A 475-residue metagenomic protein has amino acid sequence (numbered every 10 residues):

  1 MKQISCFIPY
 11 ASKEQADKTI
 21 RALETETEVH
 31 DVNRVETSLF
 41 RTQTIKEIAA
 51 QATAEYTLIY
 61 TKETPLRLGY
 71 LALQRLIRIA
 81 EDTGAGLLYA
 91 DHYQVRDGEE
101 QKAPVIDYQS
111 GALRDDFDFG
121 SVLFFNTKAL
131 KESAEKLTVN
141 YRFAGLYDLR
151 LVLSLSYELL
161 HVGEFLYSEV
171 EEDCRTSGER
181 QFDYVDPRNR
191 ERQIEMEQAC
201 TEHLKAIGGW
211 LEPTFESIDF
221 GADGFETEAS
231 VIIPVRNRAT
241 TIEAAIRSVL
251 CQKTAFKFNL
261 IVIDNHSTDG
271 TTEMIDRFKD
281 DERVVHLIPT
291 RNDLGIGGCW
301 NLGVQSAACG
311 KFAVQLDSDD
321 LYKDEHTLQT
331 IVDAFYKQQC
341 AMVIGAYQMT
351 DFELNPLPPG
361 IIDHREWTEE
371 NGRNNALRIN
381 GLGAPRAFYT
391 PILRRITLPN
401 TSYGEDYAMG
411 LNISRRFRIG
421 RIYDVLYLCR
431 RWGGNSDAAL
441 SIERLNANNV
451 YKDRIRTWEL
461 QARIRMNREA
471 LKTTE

Functional and structural regions predicted by a protein language model:
Q3-K13, E26, A229-T241, A245 (+3 more regions): A conserved hydrophobic helix/loop-capping motif in glycosyltransferases and polysaccharide synthases
A11-Q15, T37-L39, P65-L66, D264-M274 (+1 more regions): A conserved acidic beta->alpha catalytic loop
T19-H30, R247-K257: Short, acidic, metal-binding catalytic loop of nucleotide-sugar glycosyltransferases
L39-A52, T290-A308: Glycine-rich, basic loop-to-helix element that forms the pyrophosphate-binding segment of sugar-nucleotide handling
A54-R67, G310-L321: Short beta-strand-to-loop acidic/aromatic patch adjacent to the donor-nucleotide binding site
Y70-K102, H326-P359: Conserved donor NDP-sugar-binding/catalytic core segment of glycosyltransferases
R96-S121, P359-I379: Short, flexible, basic/aromatic active-site loop/helix in glycosyltransferases
N140-L149, S402-M409: Acidic donor-binding loop at a coil-to-helix junction in glycosyltransferase catalytic cores that engages
